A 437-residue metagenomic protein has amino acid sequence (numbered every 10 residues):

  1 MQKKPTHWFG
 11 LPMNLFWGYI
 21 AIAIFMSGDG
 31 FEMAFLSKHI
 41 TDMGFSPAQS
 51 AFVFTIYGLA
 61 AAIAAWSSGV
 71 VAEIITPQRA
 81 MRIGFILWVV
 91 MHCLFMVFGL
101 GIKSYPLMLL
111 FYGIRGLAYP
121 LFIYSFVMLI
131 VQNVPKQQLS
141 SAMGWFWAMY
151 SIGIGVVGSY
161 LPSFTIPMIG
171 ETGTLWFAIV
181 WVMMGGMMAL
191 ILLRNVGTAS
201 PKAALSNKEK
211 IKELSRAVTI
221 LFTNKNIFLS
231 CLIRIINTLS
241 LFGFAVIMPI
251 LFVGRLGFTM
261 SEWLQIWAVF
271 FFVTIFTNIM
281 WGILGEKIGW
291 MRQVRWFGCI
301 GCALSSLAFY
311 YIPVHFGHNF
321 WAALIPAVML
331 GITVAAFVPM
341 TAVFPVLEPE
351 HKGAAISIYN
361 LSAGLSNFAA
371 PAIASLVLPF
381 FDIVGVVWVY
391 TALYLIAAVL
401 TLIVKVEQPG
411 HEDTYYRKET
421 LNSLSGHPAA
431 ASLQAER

Functional and structural regions predicted by a protein language model:
M1-P12, V196-C231, E419-H427: Juxtamembrane intracellular "pre-TM" segments in multi-pass secondary transporters
A34-A48, V246-E262: Short amphipathic helix-loop junctions that connect adjacent transmembrane helices in Major Facilitator Superfamily/SLC
A65-T76, N278-W290, L378: Helix-to-loop junctions at the C-terminal end of transmembrane segments in multipass secondary transporters
I74-F85, K287-I300: Cytoplasmic membrane-interface "Motif A"-like loop-to-helix N-cap segments of 12-TM Major Facilitator Superfamily
G113-M149: Cytoplasmic helix-loop-helix junction between adjacent transmembrane helices in 12-TM secondary transporters
G173-I191, V387-L402: Symmetry-related core transmembrane helices of the 12-TM Major Facilitator Superfamily/SLC fold
R292-P339: C-terminal transmembrane helical hairpin of 12-TM major facilitator-type secondary transporters
H351-F380: A late C-terminal transmembrane helix in Major Facilitator Superfamily
